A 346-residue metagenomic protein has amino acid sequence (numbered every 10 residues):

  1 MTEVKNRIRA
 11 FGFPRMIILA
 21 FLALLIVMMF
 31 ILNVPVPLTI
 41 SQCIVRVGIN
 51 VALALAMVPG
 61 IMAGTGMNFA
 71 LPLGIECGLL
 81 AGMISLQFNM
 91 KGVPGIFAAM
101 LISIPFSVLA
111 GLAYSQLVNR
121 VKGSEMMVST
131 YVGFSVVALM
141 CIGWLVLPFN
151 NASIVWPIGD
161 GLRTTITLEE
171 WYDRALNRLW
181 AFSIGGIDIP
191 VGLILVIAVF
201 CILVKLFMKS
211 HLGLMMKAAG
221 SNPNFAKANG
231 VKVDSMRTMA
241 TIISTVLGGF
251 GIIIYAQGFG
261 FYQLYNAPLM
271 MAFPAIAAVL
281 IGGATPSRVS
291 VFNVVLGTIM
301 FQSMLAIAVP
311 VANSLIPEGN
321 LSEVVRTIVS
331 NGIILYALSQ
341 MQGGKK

Functional and structural regions predicted by a protein language model:
M1-L25, S221-A228, K232-S235, G297 (+1 more regions): Cytosolic-side transmembrane-helix boundaries in multi-pass membrane proteins
M1-L55, G92-P94: Membrane-interfacial amphipathic/re-entrant helices at transmembrane-helix boundaries
P37-F88, V108, L112, L117-G123 (+2 more regions): Single transmembrane alpha-helix segments in multi-pass membrane proteins
I61-G78, N119-V132, M215, M239 (+4 more regions): Short, non-helical or kinked segments that cap or interrupt transmembrane helices
M90-V137, F301: Alpha-helical transmembrane segments within multi-pass membrane transporters and channels
V136-K209, P317-S322: Transmembrane helix-bundle core of multi-pass membrane transporters and related energy-transducing complexes
G186-Q263: Helix-loop-helix "hairpin" substructures at the membrane interface of multi-pass membrane proteins
T245-I252, G258-T327: Transmembrane alpha-helical segments in multi-pass inner-membrane proteins
